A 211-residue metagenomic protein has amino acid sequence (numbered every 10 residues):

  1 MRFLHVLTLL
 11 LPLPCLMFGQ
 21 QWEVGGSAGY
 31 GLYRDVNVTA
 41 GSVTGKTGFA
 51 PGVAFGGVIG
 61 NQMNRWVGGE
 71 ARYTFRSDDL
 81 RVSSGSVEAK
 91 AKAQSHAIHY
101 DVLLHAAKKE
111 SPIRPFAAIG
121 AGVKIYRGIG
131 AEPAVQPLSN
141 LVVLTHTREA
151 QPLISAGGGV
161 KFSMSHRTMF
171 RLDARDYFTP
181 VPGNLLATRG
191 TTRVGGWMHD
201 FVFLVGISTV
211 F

Functional and structural regions predicted by a protein language model:
M1-Q21, F211: Cleavable N-terminal export/targeting peptides
L11-L13, A50, S111-R114, Q151 (+1 more regions): Hydrophobic alpha-helix-in-membranes signature
Q21, A28-L32, V58-Q136, Q151-P152 (+1 more regions): Gram-negative (and chloroplast) outer-membrane scaffold detector with strong preference for beta-barrel transmembrane
G31-F55, S139, E149: Surface-exposed strand-loop-strand hairpins of Gram-negative outer-membrane beta-barrel proteins
A40-K46, S83-K92, S139-H146, T188-G195: Extracellular loop and loop/strand-boundary signature of outer-membrane beta-barrel proteins
T47-V53, K92-A97, H146-L153, G195-H199: Short sequence motifs at beta-strands and strand-loop junctions characteristic of Gram-negative outer-membrane
N64, S163-S165: Residue-level recognition of beta-strand termini and adjacent short loop/turns
D78, S165-F211: Predominantly the C-terminal beta-signal and adjacent terminal strand-loop region of outer-membrane beta-barrel
